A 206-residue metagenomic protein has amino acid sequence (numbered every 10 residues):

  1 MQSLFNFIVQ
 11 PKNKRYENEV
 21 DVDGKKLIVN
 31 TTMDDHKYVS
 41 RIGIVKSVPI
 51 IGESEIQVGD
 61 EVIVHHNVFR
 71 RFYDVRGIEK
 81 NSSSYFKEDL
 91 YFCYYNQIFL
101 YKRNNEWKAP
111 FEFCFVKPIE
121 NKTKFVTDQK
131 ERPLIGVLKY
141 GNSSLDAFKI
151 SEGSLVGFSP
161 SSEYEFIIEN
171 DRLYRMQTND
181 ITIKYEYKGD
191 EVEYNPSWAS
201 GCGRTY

Functional and structural regions predicted by a protein language model:
M1-Y206: Acidic-enriched and Gly/Ser
